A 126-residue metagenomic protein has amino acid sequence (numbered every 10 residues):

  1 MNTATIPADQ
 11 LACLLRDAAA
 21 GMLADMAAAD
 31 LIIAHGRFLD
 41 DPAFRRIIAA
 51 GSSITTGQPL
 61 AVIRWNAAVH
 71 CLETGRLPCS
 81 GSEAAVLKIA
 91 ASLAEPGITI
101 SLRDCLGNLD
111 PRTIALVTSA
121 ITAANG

Functional and structural regions predicted by a protein language model:
M1-P78, G97-G126: Extended, charge-biased low-complexity segments that typically form long amphipathic alpha-helices/coiled-coils
S82-V86: Elongated alpha-helical scaffolds
